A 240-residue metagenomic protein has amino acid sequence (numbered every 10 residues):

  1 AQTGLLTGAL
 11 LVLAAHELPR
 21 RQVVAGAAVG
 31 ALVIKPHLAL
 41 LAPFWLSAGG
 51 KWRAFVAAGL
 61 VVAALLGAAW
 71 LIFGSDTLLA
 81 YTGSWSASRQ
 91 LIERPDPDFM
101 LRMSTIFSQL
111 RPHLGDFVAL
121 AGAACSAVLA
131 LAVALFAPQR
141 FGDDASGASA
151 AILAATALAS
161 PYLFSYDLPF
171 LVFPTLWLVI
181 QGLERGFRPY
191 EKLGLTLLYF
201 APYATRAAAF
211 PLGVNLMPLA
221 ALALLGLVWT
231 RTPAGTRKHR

Functional and structural regions predicted by a protein language model:
A1-A25, L46-V172, L176-Q181, Y190 (+1 more regions): Primarily membrane-embedded glycan-assembly and transfer machineries that use lipid-linked glycans
A1-L6, A39, A223-R231: Short intrinsically disordered, low-complexity coil segments enriched in acidic
R21, I180-R240: Aromatic-enriched
A31: Ligand-binding face of N-terminal immunoglobulin V-set domains in extracellular IgSF glycoproteins
A39, F44-L46: Zinc-dependent metallopeptidase catalytic helix centered on the HExxH motif and its immediate flanking segment
